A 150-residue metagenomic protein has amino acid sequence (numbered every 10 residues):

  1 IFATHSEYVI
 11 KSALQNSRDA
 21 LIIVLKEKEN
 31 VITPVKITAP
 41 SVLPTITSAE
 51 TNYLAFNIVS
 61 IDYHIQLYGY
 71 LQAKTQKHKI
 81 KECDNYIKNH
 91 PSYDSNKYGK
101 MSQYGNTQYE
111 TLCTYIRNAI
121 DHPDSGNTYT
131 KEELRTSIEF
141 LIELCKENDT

Functional and structural regions predicted by a protein language model:
I1-E50: Switch/communication elements of ASCE P-loop NTPase nucleotide-binding domains
P34-T150: Acidic, Mg2+-coordinating catalytic modules of nucleic-acid enzymes
